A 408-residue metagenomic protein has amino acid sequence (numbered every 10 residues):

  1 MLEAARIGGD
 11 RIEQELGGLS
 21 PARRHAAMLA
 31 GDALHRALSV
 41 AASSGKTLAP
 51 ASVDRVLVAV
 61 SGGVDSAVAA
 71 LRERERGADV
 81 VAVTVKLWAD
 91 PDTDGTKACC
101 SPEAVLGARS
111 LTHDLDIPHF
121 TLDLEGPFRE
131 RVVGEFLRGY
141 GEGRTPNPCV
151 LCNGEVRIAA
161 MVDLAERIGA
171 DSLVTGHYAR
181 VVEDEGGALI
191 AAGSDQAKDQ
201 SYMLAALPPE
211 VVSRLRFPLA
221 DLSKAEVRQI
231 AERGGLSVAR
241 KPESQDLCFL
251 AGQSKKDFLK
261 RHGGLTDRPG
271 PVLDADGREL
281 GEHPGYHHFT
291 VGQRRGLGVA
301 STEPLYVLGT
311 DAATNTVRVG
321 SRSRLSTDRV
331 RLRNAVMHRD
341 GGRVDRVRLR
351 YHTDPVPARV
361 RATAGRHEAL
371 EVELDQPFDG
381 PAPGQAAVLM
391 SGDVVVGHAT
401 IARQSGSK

Functional and structural regions predicted by a protein language model:
M1-L29: Active-site- and interface-proximal helix/loop "cap" or "latch" segments in soluble metabolic and energy-transducing
A5, R23-A27, S101-V105, G154 (+6 more regions): Generic structural signal for well-ordered, non-membrane alpha-helical segments in soluble metabolic enzymes
R6, L16, R24, S43-S52 (+2 more regions): Iron-sulfur (Fe-S) cluster-binding modules
Q14-G17, Y140-P146, D375-Q376: Immediate flanking context of iron-sulfur cluster ligation sites
M28-D32, V68, A160, A382: Short amphipathic alpha-helical face segments that pack within enzyme cores and frequently flank/anchor catalytic
L29-G45: Stable alpha-helical structural segments in soluble proteins, enriched in small hydrophobic residues
K46-A205, R216, K224-E226, E232: ATP-dependent adenylation/nucleotidyltransferase module used to activate substrates
S61-V64, V174-V181, G186-K408: AMP-forming adenylation/ATP pyrophosphatase catalytic core
